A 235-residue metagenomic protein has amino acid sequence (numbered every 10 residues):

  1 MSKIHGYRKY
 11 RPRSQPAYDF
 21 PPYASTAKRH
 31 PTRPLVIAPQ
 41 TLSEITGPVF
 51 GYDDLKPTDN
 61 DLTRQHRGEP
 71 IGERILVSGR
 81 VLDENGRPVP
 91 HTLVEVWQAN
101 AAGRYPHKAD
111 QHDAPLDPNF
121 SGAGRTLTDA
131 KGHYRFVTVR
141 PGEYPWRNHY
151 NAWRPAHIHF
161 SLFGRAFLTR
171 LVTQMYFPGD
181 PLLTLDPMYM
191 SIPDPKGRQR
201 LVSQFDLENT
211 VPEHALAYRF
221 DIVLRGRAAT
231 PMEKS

Functional and structural regions predicted by a protein language model:
M1-S235: Beta-strand-dominated extracellular/periplasmic modules and repeats in secreted or surface-exposed proteins
